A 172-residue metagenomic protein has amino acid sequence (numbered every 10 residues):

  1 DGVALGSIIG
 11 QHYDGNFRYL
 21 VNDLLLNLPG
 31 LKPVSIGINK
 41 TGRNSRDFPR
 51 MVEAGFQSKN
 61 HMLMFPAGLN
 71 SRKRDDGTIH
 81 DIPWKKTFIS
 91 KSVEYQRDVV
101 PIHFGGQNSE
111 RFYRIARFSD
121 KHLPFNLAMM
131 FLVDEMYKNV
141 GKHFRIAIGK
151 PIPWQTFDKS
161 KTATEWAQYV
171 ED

Functional and structural regions predicted by a protein language model:
D1-R43: Catalytic core of membrane glycerolipid acyltransferases/transacylases, capturing the structured, soluble-facing
R46-D172: Non-catalytic C-terminal accessory region of glycerolipid acyltransferases and related lyso-lipid remodeling enzymes
